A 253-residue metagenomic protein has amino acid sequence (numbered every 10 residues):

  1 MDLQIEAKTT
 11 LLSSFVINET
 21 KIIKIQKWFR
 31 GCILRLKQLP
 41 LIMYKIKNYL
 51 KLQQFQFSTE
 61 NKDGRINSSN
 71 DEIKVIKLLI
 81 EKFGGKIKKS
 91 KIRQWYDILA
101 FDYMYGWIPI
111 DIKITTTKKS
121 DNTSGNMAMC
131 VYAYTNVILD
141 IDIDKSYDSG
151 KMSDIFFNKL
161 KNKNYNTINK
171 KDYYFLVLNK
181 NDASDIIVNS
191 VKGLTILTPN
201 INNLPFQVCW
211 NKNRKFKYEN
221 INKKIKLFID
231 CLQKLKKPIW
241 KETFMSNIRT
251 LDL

Functional and structural regions predicted by a protein language model:
D2-I42: Calmodulin-binding IQ motif alpha-helix
L12, L39-Y96, F101-Y103, I114-L253: Nucleic-acid endonuclease domains
M104-I108: Short acidic/polar mixed-charge low-complexity motifs
